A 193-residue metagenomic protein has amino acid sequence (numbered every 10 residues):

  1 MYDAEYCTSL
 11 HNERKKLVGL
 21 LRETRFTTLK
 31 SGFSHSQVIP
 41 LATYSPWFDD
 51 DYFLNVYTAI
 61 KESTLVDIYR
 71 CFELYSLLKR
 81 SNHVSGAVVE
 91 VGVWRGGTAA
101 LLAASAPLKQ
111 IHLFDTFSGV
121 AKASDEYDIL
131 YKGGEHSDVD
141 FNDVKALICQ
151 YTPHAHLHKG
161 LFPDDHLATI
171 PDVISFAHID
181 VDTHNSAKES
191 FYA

Functional and structural regions predicted by a protein language model:
M1-A59: Membrane-proximal basic amphipathic "stem/tether" segments
C7, C71, C149-Y151: Generic recognition of cysteine residues
P40, S45-S63, Y75, S85-A193: S-adenosylmethionine/decaboxylated-SAM
V66: Residue-level marker of regulatory loop/turn positions in helix-turn-helix DNA-binding domains and in histidine
Y69-R70, S186: Short secondary-structure boundary/capping elements
R70-V84: Conserved alpha-helix/loop element of class I SAM-dependent methyltransferases that forms part of the SAM/SAH-binding
